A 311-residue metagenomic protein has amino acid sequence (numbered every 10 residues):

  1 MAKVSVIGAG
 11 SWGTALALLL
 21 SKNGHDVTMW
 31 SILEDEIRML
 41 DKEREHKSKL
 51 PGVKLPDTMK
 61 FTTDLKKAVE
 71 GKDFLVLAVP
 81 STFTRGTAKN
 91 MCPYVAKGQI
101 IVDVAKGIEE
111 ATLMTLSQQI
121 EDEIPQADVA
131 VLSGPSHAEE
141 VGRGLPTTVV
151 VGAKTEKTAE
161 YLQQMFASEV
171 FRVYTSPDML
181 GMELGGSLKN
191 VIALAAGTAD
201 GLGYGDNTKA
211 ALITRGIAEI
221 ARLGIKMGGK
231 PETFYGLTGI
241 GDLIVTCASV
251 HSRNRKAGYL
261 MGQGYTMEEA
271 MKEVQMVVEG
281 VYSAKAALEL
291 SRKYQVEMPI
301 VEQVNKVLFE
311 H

Functional and structural regions predicted by a protein language model:
M1-V53, K60-T63, N90: NAD(P)+-binding Rossmann beta1-loop-alpha1 motif at the extreme N-terminus of oxidoreductases
V4, V27, A127-V129, V173: Hydrophobic anchor at the start of a short beta-strand that flanks the dinucleotide cofactor-binding loop
L55, T62-E70, F74-P146, L162: Rossmann-like NAD(P)(H) cofactor-binding subdomain of soluble oxidoreductases
E70-G71, L188, I240: Alpha-helix C-terminal capping/helix-to-coil transition sites in glycosyltransferase folds
F83, Y94, Q119, E123-A127 (+1 more regions): Internal alpha-helical scaffold of NAD(P)-dependent oxidoreductase catalytic cores
A196-G197, I225-Y235, L243-H311: NAD(P)-dependent Rossmann-like dehydrogenase/reductase catalytic/cofactor-binding core
